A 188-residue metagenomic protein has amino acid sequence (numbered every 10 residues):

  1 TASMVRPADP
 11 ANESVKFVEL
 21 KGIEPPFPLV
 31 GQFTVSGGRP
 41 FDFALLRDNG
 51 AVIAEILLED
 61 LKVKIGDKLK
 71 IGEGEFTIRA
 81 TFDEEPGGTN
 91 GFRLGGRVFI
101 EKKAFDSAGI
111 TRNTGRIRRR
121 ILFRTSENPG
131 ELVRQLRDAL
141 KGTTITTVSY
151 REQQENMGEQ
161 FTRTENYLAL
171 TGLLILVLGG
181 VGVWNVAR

Functional and structural regions predicted by a protein language model:
T1-W184: Membrane transport/envelope proteins' first extracytoplasmic loop
